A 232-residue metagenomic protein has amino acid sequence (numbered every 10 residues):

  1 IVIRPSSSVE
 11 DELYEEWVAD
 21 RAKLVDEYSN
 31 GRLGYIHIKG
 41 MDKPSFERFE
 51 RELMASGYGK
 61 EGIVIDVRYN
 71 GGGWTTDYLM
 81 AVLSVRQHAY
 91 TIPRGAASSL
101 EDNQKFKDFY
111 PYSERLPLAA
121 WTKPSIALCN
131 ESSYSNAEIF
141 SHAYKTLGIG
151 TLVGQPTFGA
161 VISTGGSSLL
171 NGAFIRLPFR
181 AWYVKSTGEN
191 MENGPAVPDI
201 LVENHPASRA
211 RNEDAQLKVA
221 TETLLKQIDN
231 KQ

Functional and structural regions predicted by a protein language model:
I1-L170, S208-A215, E222-K231: Cleft-lining beta-strand/loop regions that shape enzyme active-site pockets
R4-V9, A181-Y183, V197-P198: A short, sequence-level motif marking secondary-structure junctions
G165, A173-P178: Long, folded non-catalytic interaction modules
L169, F179-A181, E192: C-terminal regions of proteins
L170-N171, S186: Short acidic-glycine loop/turn motifs at beta-strand connectors
Y183-A207: Active-site rim recognition segments
